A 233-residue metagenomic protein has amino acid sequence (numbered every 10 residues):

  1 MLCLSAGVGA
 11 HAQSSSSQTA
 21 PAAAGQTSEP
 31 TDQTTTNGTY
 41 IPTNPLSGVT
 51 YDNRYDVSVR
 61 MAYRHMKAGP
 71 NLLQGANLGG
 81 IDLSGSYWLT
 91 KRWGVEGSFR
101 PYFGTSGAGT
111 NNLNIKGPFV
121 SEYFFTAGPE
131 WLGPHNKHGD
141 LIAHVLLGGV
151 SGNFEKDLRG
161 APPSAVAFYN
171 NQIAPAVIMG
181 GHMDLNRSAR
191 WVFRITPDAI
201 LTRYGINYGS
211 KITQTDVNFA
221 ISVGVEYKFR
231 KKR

Functional and structural regions predicted by a protein language model:
M1-A6: Bacterial N-terminal signal peptides
A12-Y87, E226-R233: Short glycine/proline- and aromatic-enriched beta-strand/turn motifs that initiate or cap beta-hairpins
L46-G48, A68-Q74, N114-P118, N136 (+2 more regions): Outer-membrane beta-barrel domain signature
D52, L78, E122-F124, A174-A176 (+1 more regions): Membrane-spanning beta-strands of outer-membrane beta-barrel proteins
V57-G69, V95-Y102, T196-L201: Transmembrane beta-strand segments that form the barrel wall of outer-membrane beta-barrel proteins
S58, S84-A167, Q172-R187, S222-Y227: Gram-negative (and chloroplast) outer-membrane scaffold detector with strong preference for beta-barrel transmembrane
M66-L72, S106-T110, G152-L158, Y204-Y208 (+1 more regions): Outer-membrane beta-barrel proteins
S188-R233: Predominantly the C-terminal beta-signal and adjacent terminal strand-loop region of outer-membrane beta-barrel
